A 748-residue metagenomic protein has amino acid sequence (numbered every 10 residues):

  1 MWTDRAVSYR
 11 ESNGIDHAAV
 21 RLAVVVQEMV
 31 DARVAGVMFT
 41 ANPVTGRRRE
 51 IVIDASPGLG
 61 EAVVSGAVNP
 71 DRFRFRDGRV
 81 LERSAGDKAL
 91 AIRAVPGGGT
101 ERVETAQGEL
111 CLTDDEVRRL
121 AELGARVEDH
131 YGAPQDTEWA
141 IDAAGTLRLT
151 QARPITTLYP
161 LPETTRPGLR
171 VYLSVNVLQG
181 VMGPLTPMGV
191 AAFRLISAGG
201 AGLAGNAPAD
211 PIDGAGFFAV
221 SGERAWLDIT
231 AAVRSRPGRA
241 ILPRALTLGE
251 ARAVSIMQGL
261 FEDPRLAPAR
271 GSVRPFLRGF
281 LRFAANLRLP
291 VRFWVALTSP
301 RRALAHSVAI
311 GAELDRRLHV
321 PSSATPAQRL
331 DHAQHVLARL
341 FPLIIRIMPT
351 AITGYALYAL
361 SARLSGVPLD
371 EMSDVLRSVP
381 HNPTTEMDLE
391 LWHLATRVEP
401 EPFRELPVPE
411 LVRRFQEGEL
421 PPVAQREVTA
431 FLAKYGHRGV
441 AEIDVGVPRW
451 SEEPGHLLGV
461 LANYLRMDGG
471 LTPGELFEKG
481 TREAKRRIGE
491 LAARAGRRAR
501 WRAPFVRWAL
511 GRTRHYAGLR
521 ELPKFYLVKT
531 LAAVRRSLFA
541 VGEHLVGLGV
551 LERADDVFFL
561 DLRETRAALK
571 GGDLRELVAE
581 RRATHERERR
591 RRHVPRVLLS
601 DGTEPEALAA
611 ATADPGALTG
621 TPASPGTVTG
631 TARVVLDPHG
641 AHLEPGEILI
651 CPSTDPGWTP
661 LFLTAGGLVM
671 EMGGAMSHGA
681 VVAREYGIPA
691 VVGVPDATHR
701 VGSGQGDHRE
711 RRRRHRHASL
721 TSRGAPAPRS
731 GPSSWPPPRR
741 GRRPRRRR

Functional and structural regions predicted by a protein language model:
M1-R748: Non-catalytic, soluble scaffold/interaction modules
